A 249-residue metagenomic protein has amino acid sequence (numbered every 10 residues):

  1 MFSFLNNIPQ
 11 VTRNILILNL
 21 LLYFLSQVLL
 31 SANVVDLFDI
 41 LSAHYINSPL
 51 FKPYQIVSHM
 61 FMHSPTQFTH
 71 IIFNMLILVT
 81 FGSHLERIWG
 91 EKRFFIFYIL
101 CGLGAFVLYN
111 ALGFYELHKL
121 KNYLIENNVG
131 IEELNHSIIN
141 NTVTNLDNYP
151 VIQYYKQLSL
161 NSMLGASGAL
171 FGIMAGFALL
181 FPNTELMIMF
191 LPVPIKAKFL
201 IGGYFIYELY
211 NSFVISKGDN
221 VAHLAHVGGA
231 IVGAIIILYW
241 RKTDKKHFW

Functional and structural regions predicted by a protein language model:
M1-W249: A detector for small-residue-rich transmembrane helices and their helix-helix packing motifs
